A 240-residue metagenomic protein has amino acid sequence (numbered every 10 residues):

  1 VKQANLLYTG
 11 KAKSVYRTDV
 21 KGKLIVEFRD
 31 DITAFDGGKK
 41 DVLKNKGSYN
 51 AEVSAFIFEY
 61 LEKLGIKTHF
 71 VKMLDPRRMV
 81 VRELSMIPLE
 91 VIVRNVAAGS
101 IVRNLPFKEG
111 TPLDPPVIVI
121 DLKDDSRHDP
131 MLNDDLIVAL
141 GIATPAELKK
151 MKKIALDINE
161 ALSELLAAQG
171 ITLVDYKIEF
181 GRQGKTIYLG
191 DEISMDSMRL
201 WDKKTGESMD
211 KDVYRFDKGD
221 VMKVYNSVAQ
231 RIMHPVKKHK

Functional and structural regions predicted by a protein language model:
K2-L122, I232: Active-site loop/lid in soluble adenylation, ligation, and acyl-transfer enzymes
F28-R29, N95, Y188-M195: Short beta-strand elements
G38-S48, M131-I154: Short histidine-centered catalytic/ligand-binding loop motif
V71-R77, L166-G181: A short glycine-rich, hydrophobically flanked beta-strand micro-motif that places a catalytic Asp/Glu for divalent metal
V93, L173-D191: Conserved metal-phosphate-binding beta-hairpin within the catalytic cores of diverse ATP-dependent phosphoryl-transfer
T111, I193-K240: C-terminal helix-cap and adjacent tail motif
T111-H128, N159-G170, S194-R199: Phosphate-binding core of ATP-grasp and ATP-grasp-like enzymes
I142-V174: A long amphipathic alpha-helix within ATP-dependent nucleotide-binding catalytic cores
